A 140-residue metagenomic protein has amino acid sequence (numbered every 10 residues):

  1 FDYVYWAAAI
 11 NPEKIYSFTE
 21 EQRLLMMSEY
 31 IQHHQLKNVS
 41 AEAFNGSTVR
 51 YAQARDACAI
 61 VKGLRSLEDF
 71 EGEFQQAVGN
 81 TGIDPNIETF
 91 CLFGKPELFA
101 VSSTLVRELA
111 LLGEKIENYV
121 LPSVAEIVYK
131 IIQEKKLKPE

Functional and structural regions predicted by a protein language model:
F1-E140: Nucleotidyltransferase catalytic core that binds NTPs
